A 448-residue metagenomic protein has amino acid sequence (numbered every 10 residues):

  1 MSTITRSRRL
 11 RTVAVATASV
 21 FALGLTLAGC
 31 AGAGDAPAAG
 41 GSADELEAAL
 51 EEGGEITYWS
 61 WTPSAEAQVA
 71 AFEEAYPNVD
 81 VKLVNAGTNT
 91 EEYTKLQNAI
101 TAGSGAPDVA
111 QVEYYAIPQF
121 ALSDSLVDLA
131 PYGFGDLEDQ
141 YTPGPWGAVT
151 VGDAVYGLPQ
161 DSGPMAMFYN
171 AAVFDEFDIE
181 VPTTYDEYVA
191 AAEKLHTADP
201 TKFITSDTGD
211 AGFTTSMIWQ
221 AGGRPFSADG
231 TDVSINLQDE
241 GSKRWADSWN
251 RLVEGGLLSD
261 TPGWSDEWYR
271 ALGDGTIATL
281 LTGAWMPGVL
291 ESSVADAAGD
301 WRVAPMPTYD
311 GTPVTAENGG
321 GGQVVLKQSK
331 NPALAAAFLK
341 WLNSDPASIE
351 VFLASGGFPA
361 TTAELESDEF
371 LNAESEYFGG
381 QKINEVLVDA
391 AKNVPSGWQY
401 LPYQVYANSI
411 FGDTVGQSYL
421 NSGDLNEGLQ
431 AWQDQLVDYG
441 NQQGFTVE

Functional and structural regions predicted by a protein language model:
S2-S19, L23-P118, D310, L334 (+3 more regions): Conserved N-terminal structural module of periplasmic/extracytoplasmic solute-binding proteins
E47-A49, A130-Y141, F203-I204, R224-R244 (+3 more regions): Short, solvent-exposed loop/beta-turn-alpha elements that line the ligand-binding surface or hinge of extracytoplasmic
N85-K95, Y115, Y185-V189, T261-D274: Short helix-initiation/N-cap motifs at beta->coil->alpha
N98, A106-A110, D136-V173, F203 (+2 more regions): A structural signal for short loop-to-beta-strand junctions that line the ligand-binding cleft of periplasmic/secreted
Y114-M165, M217, R302-A304, V386: Hinge/lid segment of periplasmic solute-binding proteins
P118, M286-A297, Y309-I410, Q443-E448: C-terminal lobe and pocket-closing loops of periplasmic/extracytoplasmic Venus-flytrap solute-binding proteins
V151-Q160, M165, D186-I235, G241 (+1 more regions): Extracytoplasmic/periplasmic solute-binding protein
A192, D232-P262, M306: Glycine-centered hinge/linker elements that transmit conformational signals in sensory and ligand-binding systems
